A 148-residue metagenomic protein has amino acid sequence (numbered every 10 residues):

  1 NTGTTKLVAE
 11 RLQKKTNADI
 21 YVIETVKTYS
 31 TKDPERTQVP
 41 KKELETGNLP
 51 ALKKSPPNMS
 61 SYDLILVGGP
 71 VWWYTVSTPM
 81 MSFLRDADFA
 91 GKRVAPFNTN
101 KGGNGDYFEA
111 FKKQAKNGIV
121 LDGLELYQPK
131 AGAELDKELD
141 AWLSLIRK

Functional and structural regions predicted by a protein language model:
N1, P70-W72, N100-K101, Q128: Short beta->alpha junction loops/turns
N1-V67, Y74-V76, M81, R85 (+1 more regions): N-terminal beta1-alpha1-beta2 submodule of the flavodoxin-like/Rossmannoid cofactor-binding fold
K15-T16, A87, A115-G118: A structural signal for short coil/turn segments at secondary-structure junctions
I20-V22, I65-G68, A95-N98, L121-D122: Structural recognition of the beta-strand scaffold that forms the well-ordered cores of secreted hydrolase catalytic
A95-A133: Short, glycine-/small-residue-rich phosphate/pyrophosphate-handling segment
